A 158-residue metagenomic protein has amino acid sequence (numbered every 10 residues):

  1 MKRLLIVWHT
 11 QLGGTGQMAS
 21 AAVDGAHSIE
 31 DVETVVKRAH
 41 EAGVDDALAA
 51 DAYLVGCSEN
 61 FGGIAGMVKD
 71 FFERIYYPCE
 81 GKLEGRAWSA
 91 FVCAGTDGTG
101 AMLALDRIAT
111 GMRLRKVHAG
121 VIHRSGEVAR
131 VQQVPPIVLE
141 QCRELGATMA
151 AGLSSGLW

Functional and structural regions predicted by a protein language model:
K2-H27: N-terminal beta1-alpha1 ligand-phosphate binding loop
T10-Q11, N60, A94, P136: Structured beta->alpha junctions
L12-G13, V92-D97, V128: Short histidine/acidic/glycine/proline-rich micro-motifs that form metal- and phosphate-coordinating active-site loops
G14, M18, D46, A104 (+2 more regions): Charged catalytic carboxylate motif
A19-V32, T110-R115: Short helix-loop-beta junction
T34-V36: Generic structural signal for residues in well-ordered beta-strands
A39-V121: Helix-loop-strand module that forms the ligand-binding subsite of alpha/beta enzymes
K116-W158: Glycine-rich phosphate/pyrophosphate-binding loop and the adjoining helix
